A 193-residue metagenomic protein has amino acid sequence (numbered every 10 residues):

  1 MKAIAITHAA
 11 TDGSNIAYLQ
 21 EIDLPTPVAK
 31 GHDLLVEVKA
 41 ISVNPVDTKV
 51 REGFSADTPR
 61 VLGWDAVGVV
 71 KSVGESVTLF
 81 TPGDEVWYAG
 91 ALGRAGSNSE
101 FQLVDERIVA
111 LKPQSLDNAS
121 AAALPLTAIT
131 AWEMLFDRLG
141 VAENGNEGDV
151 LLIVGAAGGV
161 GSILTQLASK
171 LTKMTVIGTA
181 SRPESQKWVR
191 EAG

Functional and structural regions predicted by a protein language model:
M1-K2: Eukaryotic N-terminal low-complexity, Ser/Thr- and Lys/Arg-rich leader segments that predominantly function as
A10-E21, G31, P45-V46: Short N-terminal binding/cap micro-motifs at the start of the first secondary-structure element
P25-S42, R51-G93: Glycine-rich beta-strand-centered segment in the early N-terminal region that forms part of a ligand/cofactor-binding
K30, T81-P82, D105, E147 (+1 more regions): Residue-level preference for short coil/turn positions at secondary-structure junctions
G93-E106: A structural motif shared across PLP-dependent enzymes of the aminotransferase-like
I108-N118, N146-D149: Glycine/charged-rich beta-loop-alpha catalytic/anionic-binding loops adjacent to active sites
A122-G193: Mid-domain Rossmann-like dinucleotide-binding core that forms the NAD(H)/NADP(H) cofactor-binding site
